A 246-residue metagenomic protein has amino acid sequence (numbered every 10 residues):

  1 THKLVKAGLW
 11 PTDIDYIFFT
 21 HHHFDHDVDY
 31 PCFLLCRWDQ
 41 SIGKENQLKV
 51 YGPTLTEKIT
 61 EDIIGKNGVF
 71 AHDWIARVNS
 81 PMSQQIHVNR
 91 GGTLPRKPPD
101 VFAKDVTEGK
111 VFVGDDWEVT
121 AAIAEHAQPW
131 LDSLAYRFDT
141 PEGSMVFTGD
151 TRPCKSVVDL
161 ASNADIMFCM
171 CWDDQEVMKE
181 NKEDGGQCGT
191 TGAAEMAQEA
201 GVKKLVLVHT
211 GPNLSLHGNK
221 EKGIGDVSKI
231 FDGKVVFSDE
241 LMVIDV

Functional and structural regions predicted by a protein language model:
T1-M145, I224-D245: Binuclear metal-dependent hydrolase catalytic cores
S133-A135, P141-V146, T151-L241: Cap/insert and terminal regions of metallo-dependent hydrolase folds
